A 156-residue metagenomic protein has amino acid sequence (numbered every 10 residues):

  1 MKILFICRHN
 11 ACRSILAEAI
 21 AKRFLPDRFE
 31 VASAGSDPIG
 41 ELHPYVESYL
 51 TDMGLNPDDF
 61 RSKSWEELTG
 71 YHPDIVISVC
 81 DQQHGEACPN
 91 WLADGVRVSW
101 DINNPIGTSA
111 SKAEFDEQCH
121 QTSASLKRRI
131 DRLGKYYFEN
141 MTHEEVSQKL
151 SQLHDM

Functional and structural regions predicted by a protein language model:
M1-T69: Conserved active-site segments centered on acidic
A11, D81-H84, N104: Short glycine-rich anion-binding loops that position phosphate/pyrophosphate groups of nucleotides and phosphorylated
I15-A17, H43, G85-P89, S109: Short glycine-/acidic-enriched loop or helix-start segments at secondary-structure transitions that form or flank
G35, C80, D101-N103: Residues at the C-termini of beta-strands that transition into short coil/loop
P57-R61, G85-L92: Short, basic, helix/turn surface patches
D74: Conserved acidic residues
A87-M156: Phosphate-binding/catalytic loops
